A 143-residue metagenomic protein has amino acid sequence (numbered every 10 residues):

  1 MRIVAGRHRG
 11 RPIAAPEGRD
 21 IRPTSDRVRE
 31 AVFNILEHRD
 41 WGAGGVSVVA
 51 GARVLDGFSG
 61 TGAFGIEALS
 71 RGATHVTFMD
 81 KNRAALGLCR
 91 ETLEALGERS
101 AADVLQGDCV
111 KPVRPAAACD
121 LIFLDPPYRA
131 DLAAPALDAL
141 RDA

Functional and structural regions predicted by a protein language model:
M1-A143: Class I S-adenosyl-L-methionine-dependent methyltransferase catalytic core
